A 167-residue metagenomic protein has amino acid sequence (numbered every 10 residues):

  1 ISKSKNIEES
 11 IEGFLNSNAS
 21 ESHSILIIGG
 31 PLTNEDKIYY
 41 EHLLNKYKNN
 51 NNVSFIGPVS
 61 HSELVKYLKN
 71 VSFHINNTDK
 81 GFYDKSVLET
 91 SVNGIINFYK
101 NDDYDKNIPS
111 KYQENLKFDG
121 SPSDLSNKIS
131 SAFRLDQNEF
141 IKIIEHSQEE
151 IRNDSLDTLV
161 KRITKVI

Functional and structural regions predicted by a protein language model:
S2-N16, I38: A conserved mid-protein helix/loop that constitutes part of the nucleotide-sugar donor-binding site
S24-E41, F55-G57: Glycosyltransferase donor-sugar binding loop
Y40-V65: Nucleotide-activated donor-binding/catalytic signature segment of Leloir-type glycosyltransferases, i.e., the conserved
P58-V59, K66-V71, T90: Short alpha-helical donor nucleotide-sugar binding micro-motif in glycosyltransferases
T78-D79: Aromatic "clamp/platform" in nucleotide-sugar-dependent glycosyltransferases that forms part of the donor/acceptor
I96-N101: Short hydrophobic beta-strand element within catalytic cores of glycosyltransferases and related nucleotide-activated
Y112-S123, S131-Q137: Conserved acidic donor-binding segment of nucleotide-sugar-dependent glycosyltransferases
G120, R134-I167: A charged, aromatic-enriched C-terminal amphipathic alpha-helix characteristic of glycosyltransferases across folds
